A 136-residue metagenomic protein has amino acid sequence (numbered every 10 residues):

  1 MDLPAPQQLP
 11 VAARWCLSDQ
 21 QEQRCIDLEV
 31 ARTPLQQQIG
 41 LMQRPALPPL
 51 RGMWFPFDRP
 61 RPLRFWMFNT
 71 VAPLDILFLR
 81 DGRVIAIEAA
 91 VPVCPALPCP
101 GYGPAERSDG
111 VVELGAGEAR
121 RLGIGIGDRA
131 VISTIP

Functional and structural regions predicted by a protein language model:
M1-P136: Compact, glycine-rich, soluble single-domain proteins
